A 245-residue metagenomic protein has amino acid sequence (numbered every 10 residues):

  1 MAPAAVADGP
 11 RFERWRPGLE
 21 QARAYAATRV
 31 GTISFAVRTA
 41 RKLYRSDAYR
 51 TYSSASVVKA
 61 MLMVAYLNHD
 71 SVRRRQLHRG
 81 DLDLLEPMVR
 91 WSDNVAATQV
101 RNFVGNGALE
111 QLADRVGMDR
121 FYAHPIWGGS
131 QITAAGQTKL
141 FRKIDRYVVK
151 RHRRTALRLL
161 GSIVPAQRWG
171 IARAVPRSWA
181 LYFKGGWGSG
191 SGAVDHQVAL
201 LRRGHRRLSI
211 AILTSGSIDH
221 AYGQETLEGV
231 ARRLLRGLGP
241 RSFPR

Functional and structural regions predicted by a protein language model:
M1-A7: Secretory targeting and sorting signals
D8-R45, T98-R245: Penicillin-recognizing serine hydrolase domain
R38-K42, H78-D93, V104-G105: Acidic helix-start/capping segments at beta-turn-to-alpha-helix junctions
T51-R75, M88, I210: Active-site SXXK
Y52, R75-D83, A221: Residues at secondary-structure transition points
A60-V64, N94-V95, G107: A generic alpha-helix surface/boundary motif
V64, D70, W91-S92, V116 (+2 more regions): Alpha-helix boundary/capping residues
